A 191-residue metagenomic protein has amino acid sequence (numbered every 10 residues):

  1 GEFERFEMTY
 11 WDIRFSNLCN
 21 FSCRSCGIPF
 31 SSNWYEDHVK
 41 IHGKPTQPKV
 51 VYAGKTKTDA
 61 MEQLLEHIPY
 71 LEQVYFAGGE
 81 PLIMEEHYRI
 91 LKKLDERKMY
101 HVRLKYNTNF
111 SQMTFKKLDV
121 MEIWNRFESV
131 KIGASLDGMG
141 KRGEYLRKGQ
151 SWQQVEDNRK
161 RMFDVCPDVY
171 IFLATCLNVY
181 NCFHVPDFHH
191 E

Functional and structural regions predicted by a protein language model:
G1, A134, K160-F163, D168: Intrinsic structural disorder
G1-E2, S22, C26: Cysteine-cluster motifs in flexible loop/terminal segments that predominantly coordinate metals
G1-R5, T9: Acidic, low-complexity intrinsically disordered segments
E2, G54-L65: A Trp-anchored, charged/polar loop motif used as the substrate-binding/catalytic surface of acyl/ester-handling
M8-L18, G27-T56, I68-H87, R97-K116 (+2 more regions): Core AdoMet radical
Q63-L64, E86-K93, K117-I123, Y145 (+2 more regions): A short acidic, amphipathic alpha-helical/loop segment
K92-K98, M121-F127, S151, D164 (+1 more regions): Short, surface-exposed basic-aromatic patches at helix termini and helix-loop junctions that form
V179-E191: Catalytic cores of alpha/beta
